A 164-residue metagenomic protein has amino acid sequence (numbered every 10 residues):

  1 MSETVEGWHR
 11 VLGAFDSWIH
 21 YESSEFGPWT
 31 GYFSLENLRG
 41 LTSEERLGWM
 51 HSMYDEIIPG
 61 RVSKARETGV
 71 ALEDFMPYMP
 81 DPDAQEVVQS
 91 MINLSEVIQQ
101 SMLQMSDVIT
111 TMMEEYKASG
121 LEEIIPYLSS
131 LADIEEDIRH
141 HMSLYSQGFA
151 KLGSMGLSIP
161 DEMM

Functional and structural regions predicted by a protein language model:
S2-D55, E114-M164: C-terminal amphipathic alpha-helix
E25-F33, T68-F75, S101-M112: Non-transmembrane amphipathic alpha-helical segments
D55, P59-V62, R66, V70 (+3 more regions): Non-membrane, extended amphipathic alpha-helical rods used for dimerization/oligomeric scaffolding, tethering
P59-I92, F149: Short, solvent-exposed, charged loop/turn and helix-capping segments that join or cap alpha-helices on peripheral
K64, T68-A71, L94-Q104, V108 (+2 more regions): Interface faces of extended alpha-helical assemblies that scaffold/oligomerize eukaryotic macromolecular complexes
V87-L131: Amphipathic protein-protein interaction modules
